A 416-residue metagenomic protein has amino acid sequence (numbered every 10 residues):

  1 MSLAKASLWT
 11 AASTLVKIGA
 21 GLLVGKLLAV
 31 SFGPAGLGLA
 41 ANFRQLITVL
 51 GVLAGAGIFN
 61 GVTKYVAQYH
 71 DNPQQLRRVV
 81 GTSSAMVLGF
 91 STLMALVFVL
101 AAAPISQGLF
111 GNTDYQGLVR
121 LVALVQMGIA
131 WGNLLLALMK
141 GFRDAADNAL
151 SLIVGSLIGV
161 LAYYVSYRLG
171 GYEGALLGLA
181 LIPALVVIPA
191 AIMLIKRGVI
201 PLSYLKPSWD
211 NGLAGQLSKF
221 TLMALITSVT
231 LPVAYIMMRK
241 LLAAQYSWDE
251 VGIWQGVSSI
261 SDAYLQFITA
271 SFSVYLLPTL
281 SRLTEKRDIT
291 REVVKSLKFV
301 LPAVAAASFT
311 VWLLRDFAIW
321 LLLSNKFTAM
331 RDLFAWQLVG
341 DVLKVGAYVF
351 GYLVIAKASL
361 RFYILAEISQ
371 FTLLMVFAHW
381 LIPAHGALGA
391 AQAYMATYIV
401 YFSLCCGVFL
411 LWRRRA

Functional and structural regions predicted by a protein language model:
S2-N60, A95, V99, V160 (+4 more regions): Signature of the first transmembrane helix
L3, A175, L179, A190-P232 (+2 more regions): Interhelical loop/hinge segments that connect adjacent transmembrane helices in multipass membrane
K5-K17, F43, T48, A56-A103 (+2 more regions): Membrane-water interface segments that mark the loop-to-transmembrane alpha-helix transition
S13, R44-A54, T227, L231 (+4 more regions): Transmembrane helix-bundle signature of multi-pass secondary active exporters and lipid flippases
K26, G55-D71, G141, V257 (+2 more regions): Helix-loop junctions and terminal segments of transmembrane helices in multi-pass membrane transport/translocation
A102-V122, W248, V294, L313-V345 (+1 more regions): Interfacial segments at transmembrane-helix termini and the short loops linking adjacent helices
Q116, R120, A149-G198, I368-L373 (+1 more regions): Hydrophobic alpha-helical transmembrane segments
M127-S151, V339-A366: Membrane-interface junctions at transmembrane-helix termini in multi-pass inner-membrane proteins
